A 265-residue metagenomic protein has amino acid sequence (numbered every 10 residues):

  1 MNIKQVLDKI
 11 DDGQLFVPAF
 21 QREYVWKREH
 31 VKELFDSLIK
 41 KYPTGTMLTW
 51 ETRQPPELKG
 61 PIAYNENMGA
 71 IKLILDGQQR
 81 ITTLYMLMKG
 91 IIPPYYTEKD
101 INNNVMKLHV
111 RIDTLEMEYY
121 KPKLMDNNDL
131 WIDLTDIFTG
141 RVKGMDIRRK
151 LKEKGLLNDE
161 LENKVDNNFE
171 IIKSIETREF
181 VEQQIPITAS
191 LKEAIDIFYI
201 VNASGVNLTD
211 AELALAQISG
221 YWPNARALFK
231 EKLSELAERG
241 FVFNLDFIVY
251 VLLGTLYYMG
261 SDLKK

Functional and structural regions predicted by a protein language model:
N2-R28, K32-K264: Basic- and aromatic-enriched surface patches that contact anionic nucleotides/nucleic acids
